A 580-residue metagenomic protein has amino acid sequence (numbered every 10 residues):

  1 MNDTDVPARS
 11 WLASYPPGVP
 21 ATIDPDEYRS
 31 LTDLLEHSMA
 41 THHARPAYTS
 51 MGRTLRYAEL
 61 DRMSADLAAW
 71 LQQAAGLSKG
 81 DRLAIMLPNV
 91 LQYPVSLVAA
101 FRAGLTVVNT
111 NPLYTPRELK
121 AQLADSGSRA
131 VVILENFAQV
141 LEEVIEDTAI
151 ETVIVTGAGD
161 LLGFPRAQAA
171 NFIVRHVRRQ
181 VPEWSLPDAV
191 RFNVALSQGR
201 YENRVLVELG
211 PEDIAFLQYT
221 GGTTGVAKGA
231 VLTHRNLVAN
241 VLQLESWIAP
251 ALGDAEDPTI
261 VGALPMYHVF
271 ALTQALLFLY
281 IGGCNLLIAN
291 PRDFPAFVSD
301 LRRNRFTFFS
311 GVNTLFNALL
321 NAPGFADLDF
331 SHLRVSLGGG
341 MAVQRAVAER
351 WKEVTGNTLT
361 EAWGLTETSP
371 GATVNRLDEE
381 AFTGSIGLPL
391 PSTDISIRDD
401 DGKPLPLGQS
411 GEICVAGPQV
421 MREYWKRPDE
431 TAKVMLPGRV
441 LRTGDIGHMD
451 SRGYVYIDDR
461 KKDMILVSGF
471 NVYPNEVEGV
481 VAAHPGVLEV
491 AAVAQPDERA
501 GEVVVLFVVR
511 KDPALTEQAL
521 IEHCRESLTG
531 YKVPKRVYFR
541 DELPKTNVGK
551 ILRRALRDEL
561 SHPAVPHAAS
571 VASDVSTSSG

Functional and structural regions predicted by a protein language model:
R9-P17, D33-R56: AMP-dependent adenylate-forming
A13, E142-P211: ANL superfamily adenylate-forming
D26-E27, A44-S78, A84-V90, P94-V98 (+1 more regions): Conserved AMP-binding/adenylate-forming core of the ANL superfamily
A74-S78, G199-E212, L217-V261, T273 (+1 more regions): Conserved adenylate-forming
D81-R82, P88-V108, P112-P116, A124-A130 (+4 more regions): A short helix-loop-beta submotif of the ANL/AMP-binding
Y114, A121, I133-E135, F309 (+8 more regions): AMP-binding/adenylate-forming catalytic core of the ANL superfamily
A169, R303-S310, L320-A381, D394: Gly/Ser/Thr-rich phosphate-binding loop
V238-T259, Y267-T307, A322: Conserved AMP-binding/adenylation subdomain of ANL enzymes
